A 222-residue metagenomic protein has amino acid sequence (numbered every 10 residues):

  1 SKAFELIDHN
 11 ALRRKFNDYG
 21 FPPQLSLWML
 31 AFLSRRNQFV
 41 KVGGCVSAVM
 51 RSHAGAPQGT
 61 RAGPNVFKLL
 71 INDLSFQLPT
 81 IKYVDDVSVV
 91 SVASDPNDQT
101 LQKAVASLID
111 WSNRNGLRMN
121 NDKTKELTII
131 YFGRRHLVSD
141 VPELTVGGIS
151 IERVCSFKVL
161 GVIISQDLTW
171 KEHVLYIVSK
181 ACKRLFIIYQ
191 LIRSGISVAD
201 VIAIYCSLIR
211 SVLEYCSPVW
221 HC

Functional and structural regions predicted by a protein language model:
S1-P57, S91-V92: Conserved pre-catalytic core of RNA-dependent polymerases
F4, V40-V66, V90-S94, R153 (+3 more regions): Short, conserved non-catalytic motifs in the polymerase core
F16, M29, L70, L74 (+2 more regions): Structural preference for long, well-ordered alpha-helical segments in enzyme cores
A31, K68-N72, S207-Y215: Short, residue-level hotspots on alpha-helical faces of the histone-fold and other alpha-helical interaction modules
G44-C45, A93, K103-A106, R118-C155: Short, conserved micro-motifs composed of acidic
P64-S91: Active-site palm subdomain of RNA-directed nucleic acid polymerases
I81, G148-W220: Basic, alpha-helical interaction scaffolds
D98-G116, C182: Inter-domain linker/hinge segments that demarcate the starts of reverse transcriptase and RNase H-type modules
